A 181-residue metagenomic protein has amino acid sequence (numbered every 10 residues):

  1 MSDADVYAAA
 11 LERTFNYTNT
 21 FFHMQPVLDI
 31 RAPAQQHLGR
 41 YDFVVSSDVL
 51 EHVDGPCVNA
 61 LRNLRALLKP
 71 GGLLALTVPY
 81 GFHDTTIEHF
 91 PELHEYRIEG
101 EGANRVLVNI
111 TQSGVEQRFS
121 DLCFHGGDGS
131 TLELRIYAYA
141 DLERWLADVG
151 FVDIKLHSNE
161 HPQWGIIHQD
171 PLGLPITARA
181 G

Functional and structural regions predicted by a protein language model:
S2-Q35, F82: Class I SAM-dependent methyltransferase SAM/SAH-binding core
R13, H37-R40, P70, P171: Residue-level preference for short coil/turn positions at secondary-structure junctions
T18, V45, A75: Conserved Rossmann-like nucleotide-binding pocket used by diverse enzymes that bind dinucleotide cofactors
F21-F22, G55-G181: S-adenosyl-L-methionine-dependent methyltransferase catalytic module, highlighting the catalytic core
V27, V49-L50, I136: Alpha-helical architecture
R31-V45: A short acidic, Gly/Pro-enriched loop at the edge of an enzyme's catalytic core that lines a small-molecule cofactor
D42-G55: A short SAM/SAH-binding and catalytic strip from SAM-dependent methyltransferases
